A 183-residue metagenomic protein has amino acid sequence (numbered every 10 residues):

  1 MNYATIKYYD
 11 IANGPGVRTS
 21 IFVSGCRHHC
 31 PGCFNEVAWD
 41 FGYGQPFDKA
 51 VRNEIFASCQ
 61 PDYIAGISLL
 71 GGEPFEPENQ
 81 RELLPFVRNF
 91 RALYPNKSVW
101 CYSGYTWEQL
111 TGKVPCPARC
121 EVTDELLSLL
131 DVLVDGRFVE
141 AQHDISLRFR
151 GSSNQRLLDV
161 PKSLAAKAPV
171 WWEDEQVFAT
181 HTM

Functional and structural regions predicted by a protein language model:
M1-F22, P31, N35-G42, P169-D174: N-terminal [4Fe-4S]-dependent radical SAM core
M1-Y3, V17, N35-C116, E121 (+1 more regions): Conserved Radical SAM active-site core
H28: Glycine-centered loop/turn positions within well-structured domains that cap or flank conserved ligand/cofactor-binding
E76, A141-Q142: Short glycine-rich, flexible loops that bind phosphorylated cofactors or substrates
F86-R91, H143-M183: P-loop/Walker A phosphate-binding loop and immediately adjacent motor/lid segment at beta-alpha junctions
E125-S128, G151: Short, conserved loop/helix-junction motifs that constitute active-site signature segments in enzyme catalytic cores
D131: Receiver (REC) domain switch/active-site residues of two-component response regulators
